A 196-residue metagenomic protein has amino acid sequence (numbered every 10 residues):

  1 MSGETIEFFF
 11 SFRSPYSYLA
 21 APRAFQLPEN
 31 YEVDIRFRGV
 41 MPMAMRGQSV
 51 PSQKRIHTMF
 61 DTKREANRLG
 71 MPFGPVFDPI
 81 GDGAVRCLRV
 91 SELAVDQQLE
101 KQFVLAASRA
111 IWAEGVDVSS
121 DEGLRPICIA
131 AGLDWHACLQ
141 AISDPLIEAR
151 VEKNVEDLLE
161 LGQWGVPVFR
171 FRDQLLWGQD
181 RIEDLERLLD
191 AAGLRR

Functional and structural regions predicted by a protein language model:
G3-E7, R13-V33, A106-R196: C-terminal cap of thioredoxin/glutaredoxin-like
F12, Y16-E114, L188, R196: Structural alpha/beta surface segment adjacent to cysteine/selenocysteine redox centers across thiol/disulfide enzymes
